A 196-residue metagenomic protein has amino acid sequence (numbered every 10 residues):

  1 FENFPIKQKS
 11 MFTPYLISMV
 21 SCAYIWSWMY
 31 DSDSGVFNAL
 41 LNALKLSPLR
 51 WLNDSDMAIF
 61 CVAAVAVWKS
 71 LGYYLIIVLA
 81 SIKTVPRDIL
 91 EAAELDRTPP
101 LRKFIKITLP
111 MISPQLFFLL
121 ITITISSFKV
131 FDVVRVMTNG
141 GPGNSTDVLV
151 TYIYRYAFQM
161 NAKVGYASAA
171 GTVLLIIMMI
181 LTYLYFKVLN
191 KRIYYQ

Functional and structural regions predicted by a protein language model:
F1-Q196: A structural signal for multi-pass alpha-helical bundles of membrane permease subunits that mediate small-molecule
